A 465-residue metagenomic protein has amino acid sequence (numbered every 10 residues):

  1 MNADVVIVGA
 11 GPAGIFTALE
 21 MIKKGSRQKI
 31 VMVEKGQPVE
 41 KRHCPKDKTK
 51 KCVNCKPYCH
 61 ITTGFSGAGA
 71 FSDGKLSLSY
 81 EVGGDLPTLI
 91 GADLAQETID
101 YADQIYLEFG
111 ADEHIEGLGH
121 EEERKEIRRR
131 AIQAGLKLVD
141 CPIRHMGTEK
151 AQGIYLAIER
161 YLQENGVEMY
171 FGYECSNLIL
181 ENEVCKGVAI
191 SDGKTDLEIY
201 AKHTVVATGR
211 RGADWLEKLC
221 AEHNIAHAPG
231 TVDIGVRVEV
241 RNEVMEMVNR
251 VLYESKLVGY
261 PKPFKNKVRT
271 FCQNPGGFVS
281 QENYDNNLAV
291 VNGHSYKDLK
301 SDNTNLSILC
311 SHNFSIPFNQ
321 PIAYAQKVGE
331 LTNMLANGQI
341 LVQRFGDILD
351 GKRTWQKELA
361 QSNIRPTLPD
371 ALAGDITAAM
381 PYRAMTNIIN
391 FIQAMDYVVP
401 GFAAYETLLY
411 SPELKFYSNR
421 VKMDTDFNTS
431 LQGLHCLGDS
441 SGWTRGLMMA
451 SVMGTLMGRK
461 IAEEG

Functional and structural regions predicted by a protein language model:
M1-G83, R124-R129, A134-G465: Residues forming the flavin
K56-P57, G64-G117: Dinucleotide-binding Rossmann-like beta1-alpha1 core, especially the glycine-rich loop that anchors the ADP
A102-E108, L118-E121, I127-L136: Extended, charge- and Ser/Thr-rich helical segments
H114, L118, T204-A207: Short catalytic-loop micro-motif centered on adjacent basic/acidic residues
